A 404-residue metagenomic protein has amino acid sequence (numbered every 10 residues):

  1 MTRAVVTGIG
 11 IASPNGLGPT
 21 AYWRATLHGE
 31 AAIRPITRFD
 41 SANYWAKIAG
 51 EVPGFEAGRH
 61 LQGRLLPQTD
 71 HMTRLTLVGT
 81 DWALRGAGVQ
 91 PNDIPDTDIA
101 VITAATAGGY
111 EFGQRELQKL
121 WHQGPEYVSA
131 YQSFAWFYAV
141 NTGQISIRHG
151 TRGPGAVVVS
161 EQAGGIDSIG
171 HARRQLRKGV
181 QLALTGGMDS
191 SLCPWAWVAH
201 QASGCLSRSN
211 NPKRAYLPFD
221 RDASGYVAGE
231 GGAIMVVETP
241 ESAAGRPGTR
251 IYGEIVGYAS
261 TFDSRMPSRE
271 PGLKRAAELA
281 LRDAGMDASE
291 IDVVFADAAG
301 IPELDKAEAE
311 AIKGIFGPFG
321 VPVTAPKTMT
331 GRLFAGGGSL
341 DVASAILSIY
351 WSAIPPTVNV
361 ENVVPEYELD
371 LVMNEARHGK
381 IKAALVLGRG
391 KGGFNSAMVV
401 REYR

Functional and structural regions predicted by a protein language model:
M1-L65, A87, E241-V256, A343-V358 (+1 more regions): ACP-dependent fatty acid/polyketide chain-elongation machinery
M1-V6, P91-D96, M286-E290, E368-R404: Flexible, low-complexity linker/loop segments at domain and module junctions
R3-T7, E30-P35, N211-M286, D292-V293: Condensing-enzyme catalytic core mediating Claisen C-C bond formation in acyl metabolism
V6, A21-W23, L27-V159, M188-W197 (+1 more regions): Conserved beta-ketoacyl condensing-enzyme motif
T20-A25, Y110-P125, L176-R177, W197-N210 (+3 more regions): A glycine- and small-aliphatic-rich helix-loop capping segment at beta-alpha/alpha-beta transitions that lines
T76-V89, Y138-N141, S146-M188, V227-T249 (+3 more regions): Active-site-proximal alpha-helical scaffold in enzymes
H122-S129, G170-R173, S190-G245, P267 (+1 more regions): Glycine-/small-residue-rich "gating" segment that lines the acyl/pantetheine channel and substrate pocket
G179-S203, S207-S224, Y258-E270, A296-D305 (+1 more regions): Acyl-CoA/ACP chain-elongation machinery
